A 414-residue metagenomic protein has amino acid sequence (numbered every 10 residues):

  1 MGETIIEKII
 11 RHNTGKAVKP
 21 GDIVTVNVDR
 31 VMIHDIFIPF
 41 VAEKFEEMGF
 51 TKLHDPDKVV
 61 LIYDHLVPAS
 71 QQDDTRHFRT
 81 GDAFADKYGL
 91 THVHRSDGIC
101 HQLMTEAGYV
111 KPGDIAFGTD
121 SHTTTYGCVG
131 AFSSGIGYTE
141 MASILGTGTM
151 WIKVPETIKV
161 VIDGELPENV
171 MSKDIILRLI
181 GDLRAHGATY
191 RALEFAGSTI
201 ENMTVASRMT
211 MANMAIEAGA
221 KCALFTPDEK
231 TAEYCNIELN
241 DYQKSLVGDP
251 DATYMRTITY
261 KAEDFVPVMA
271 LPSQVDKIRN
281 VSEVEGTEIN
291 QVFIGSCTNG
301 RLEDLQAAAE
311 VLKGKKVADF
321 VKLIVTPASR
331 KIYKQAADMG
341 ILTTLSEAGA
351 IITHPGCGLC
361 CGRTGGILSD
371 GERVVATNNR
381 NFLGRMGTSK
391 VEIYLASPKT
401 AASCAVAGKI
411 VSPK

Functional and structural regions predicted by a protein language model:
M1-K414: Fe-S-dependent hydro-lyases/dehydratases of central metabolism
